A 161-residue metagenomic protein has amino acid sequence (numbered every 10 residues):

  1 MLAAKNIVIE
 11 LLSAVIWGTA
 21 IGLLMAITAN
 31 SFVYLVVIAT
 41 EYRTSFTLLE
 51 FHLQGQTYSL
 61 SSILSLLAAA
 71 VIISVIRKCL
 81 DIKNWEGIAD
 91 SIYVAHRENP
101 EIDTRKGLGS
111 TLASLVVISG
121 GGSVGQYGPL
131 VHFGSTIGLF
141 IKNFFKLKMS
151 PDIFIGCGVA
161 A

Functional and structural regions predicted by a protein language model:
M1-A161: Alpha-helical transmembrane segments and immediately membrane-proximal extracytoplasmic
